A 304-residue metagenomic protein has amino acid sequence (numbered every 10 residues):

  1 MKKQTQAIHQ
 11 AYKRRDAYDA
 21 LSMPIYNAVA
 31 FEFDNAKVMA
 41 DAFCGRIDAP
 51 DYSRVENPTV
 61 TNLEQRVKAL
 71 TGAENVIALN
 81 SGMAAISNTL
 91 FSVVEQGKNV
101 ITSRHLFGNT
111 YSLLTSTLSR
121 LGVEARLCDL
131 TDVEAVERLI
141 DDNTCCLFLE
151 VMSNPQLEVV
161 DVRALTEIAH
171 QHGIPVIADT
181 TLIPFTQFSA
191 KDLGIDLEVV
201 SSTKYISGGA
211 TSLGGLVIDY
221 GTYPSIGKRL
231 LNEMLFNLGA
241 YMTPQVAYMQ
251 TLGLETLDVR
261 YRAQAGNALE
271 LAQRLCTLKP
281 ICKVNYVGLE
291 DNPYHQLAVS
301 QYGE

Functional and structural regions predicted by a protein language model:
M1, N57-T61, K279, P293-H295: N-terminal start-of-domain structural block
M1-Y26, V217: Short conserved active-site loop signatures built around small residues
Q4, L21-I25, D48, N75 (+1 more regions): A generic secondary-structure signal marking the coil-to-beta-strand transition
A7-K13, N75-L278, N285, E290-D291 (+1 more regions): Conserved PLP-enzyme active-site core in the AAT-like
H9, Y26-A28, S53, N285: Residues in well-ordered beta-strands of folded domains
R15-D16, S22-P24, V29-K37, D129-T131: Histidine- and aromatic-rich ligand-binding microenvironments
A30, N35-A84, N109-S116: Conserved N-terminal alpha-helix of the aminotransferase class I/II PLP-enzyme fold
Q301-Y302: Alpha-helical interface/anchor segments and their boundary "cap" residues
